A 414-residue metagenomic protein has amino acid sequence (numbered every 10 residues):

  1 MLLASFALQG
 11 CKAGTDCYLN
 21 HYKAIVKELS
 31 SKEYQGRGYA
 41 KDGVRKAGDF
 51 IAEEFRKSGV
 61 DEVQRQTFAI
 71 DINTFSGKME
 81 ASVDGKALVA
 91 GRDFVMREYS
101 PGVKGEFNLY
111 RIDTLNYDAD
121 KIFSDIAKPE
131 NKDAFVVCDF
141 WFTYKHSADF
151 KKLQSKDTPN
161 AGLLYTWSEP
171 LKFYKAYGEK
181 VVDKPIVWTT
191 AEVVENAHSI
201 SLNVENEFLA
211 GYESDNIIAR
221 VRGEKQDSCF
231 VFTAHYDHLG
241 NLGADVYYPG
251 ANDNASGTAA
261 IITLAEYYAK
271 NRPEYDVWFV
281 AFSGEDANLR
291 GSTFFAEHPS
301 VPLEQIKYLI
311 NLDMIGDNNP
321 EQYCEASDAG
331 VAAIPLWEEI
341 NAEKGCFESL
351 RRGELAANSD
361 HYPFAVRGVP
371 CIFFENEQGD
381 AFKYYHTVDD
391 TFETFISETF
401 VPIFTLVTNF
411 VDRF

Functional and structural regions predicted by a protein language model:
C11-E62, V221-R222, D227: N-terminal hydrophobic or amphipathic helices/low-complexity stretches enriched in small/hydrophobic/Pro/Gly
G14-D16, K32-D42, T67-A69, R111 (+7 more regions): Second-shell loop/turn segments in exported
L29, F55, I72-S76, V83-K86 (+2 more regions): Acidic/His- and Gly-rich active-site-bordering loop/insert found across diverse amide/peptide-bond hydrolases
Q35-F135, F140, Y144: Noncatalytic luminal/extracellular "stalk/propeptide" segments of secretory-pathway proteins
P101-L109, T114-D120, E169-P249, E266 (+1 more regions): Soluble metallo-hydrolase cores and metallopeptidase-like ectodomains found primarily in the secretory/periplasmic
F140, I217, F232, D237-H238 (+2 more regions): Alpha-helical metal-binding/catalytic segments enriched in His/Glu/Asp
E266, A381-F414: His/Asp/Glu-rich mid-to-C-terminal helical/loop segments that flank catalytic regions of hydrolases
P273, F282-K383: Metal-dependent peptidase/peptidase-like ectodomains
